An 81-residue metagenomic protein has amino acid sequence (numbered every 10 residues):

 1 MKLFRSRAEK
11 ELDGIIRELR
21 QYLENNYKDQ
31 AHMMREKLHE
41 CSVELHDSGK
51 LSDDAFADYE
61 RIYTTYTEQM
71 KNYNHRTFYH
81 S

Functional and structural regions predicted by a protein language model:
M1-H32, E68, H75-Y79: N-terminal acidic leader/helix
A8, M34, Y59-I62: Amphipathic alpha-helix face/heptad-repeat signature
L19, A31, L38-H39, H46 (+2 more regions): Heptad-repeat amphipathic alpha-helical coiled-coil interaction surface used for oligomerization/assembly
K37-D58: Short, charge-rich amphipathic alpha-helical segments embedded in non-transmembrane helical bundles/solenoids
E40, H80-S81: A mid-sequence interfacial segment
L45, G49, M70-Y73, T77: Amphipathic alpha-helical interaction segments
A55-Y73: Repeat-associated, polar segments at repeat-unit boundaries in modular proteins
